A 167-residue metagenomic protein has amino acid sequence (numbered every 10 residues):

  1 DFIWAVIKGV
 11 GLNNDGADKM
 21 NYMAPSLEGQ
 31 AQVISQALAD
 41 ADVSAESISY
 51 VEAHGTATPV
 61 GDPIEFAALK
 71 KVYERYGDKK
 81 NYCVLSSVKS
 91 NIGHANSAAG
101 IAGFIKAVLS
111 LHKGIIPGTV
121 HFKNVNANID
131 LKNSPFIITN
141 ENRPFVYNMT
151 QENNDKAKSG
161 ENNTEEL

Functional and structural regions predicted by a protein language model:
D1-L167: Condensing-enzyme catalytic core of the thiolase-fold
